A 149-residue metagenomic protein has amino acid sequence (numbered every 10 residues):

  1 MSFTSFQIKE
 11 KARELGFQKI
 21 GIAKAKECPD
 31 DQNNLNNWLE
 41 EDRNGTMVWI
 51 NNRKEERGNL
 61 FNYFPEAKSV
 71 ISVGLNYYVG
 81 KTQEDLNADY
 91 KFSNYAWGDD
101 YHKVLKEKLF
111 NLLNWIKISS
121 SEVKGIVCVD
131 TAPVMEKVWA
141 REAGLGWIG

Functional and structural regions predicted by a protein language model:
M1-G149: Auxiliary alpha/beta "docking" domains used to position bulky ligands
